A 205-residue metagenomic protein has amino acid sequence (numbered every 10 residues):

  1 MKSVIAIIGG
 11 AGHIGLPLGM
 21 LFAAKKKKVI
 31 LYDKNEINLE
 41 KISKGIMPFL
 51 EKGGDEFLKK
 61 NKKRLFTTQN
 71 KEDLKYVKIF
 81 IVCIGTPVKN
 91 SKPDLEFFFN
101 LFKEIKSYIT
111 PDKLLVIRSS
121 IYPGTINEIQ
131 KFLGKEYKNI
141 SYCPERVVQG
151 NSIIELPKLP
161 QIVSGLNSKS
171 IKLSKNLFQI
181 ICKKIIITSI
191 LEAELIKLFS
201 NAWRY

Functional and structural regions predicted by a protein language model:
K2-V4, K28, K34-K78, G85-K92: Conserved N-terminal Rossmann-fold NAD(P) cofactor-binding segment
G10-A11: Glycine-rich Rossmann-fold phosphate-binding loop(s) that bind the pyrophosphate of adenine dinucleotide cofactors
G15-L16: N-terminal Rossmann-fold NAD(P) dinucleotide-binding loop
G19, A23-A24: Gly/Ala-rich phosphate-binding loop of Rossmann-like dinucleotide-binding domains, activating on the conserved
K75-Y76, P111, K158: Alpha-helix C-terminal capping/helix-to-coil transition sites in glycosyltransferase folds
V82-I84, R118-S119, G165: Short, well-ordered coil/turn residues at beta-beta hairpins and beta-strand->alpha-helix junctions within
P87-Q149: Rossmann-like NAD(P)(H) cofactor-binding subdomain of soluble oxidoreductases
Q130-Y142, V147, I153-Y205: Internal alpha-helical scaffold of NAD(P)-dependent oxidoreductase catalytic cores
